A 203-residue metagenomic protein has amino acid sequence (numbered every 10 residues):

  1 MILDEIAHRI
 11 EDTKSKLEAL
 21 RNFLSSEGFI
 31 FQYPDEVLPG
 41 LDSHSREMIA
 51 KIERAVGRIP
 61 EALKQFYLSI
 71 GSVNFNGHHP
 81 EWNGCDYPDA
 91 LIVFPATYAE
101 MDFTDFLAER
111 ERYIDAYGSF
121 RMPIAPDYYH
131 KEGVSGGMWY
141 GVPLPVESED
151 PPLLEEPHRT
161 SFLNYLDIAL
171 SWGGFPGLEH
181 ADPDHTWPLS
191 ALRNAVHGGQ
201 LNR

Functional and structural regions predicted by a protein language model:
M1-I49, S69-R203: A C-terminal-region feature
Q32-P34, I59-A62: Short, surface-exposed acidic
I52: Surface-exposed, Lys/Arg-rich phosphate-binding patches that contact polyanionic backbones
P60-I70: Short hydrophobic alpha-helical segments that form membrane-spanning helices or hydrophobic packing faces of helical
